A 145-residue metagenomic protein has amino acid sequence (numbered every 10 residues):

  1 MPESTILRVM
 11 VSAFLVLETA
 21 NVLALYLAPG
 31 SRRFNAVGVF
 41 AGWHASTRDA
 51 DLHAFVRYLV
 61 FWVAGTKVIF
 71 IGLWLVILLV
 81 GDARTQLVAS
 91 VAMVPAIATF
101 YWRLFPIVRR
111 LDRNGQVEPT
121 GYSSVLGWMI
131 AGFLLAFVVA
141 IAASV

Functional and structural regions predicted by a protein language model:
P2-L23: Hydrophobic transmembrane alpha-helical segments in integral membrane proteins
M10-A13, L59-T66, A89-P95: Physicochemical signature of membrane-embedded alpha-helices that form the seven-helix bundle of GPCRs, emphasizing
V16-H53: Hydrophobic transmembrane helix segments
G38-L78: Core segments of alpha-helical transmembrane spans in multipass integral membrane proteins
G72-P95: Juxtamembrane helix-break-helix junctions at the cytosolic face of small multi-pass alpha-helical membrane proteins
T99-N114: Transmembrane alpha-helical segments of integral membrane proteins
E118-A131: Individual transmembrane alpha-helices with interfacial aromatic-anchor signatures
A136-V145: Juxtamembrane boundary at the C-terminal end of a transmembrane helix
